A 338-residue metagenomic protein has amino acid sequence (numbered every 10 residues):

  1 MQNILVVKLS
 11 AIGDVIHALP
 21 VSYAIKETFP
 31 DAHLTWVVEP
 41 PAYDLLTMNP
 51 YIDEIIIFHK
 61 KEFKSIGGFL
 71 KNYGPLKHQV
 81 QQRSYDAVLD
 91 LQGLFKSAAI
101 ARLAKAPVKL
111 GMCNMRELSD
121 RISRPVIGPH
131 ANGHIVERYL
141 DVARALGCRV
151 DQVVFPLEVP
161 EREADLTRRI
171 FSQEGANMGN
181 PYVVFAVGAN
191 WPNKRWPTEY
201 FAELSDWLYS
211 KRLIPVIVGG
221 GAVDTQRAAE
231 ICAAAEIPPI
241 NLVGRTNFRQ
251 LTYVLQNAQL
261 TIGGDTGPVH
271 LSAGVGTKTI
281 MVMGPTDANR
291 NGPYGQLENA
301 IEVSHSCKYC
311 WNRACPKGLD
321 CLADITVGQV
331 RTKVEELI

Functional and structural regions predicted by a protein language model:
M1-I338: Catalytic machinery of carbohydrate-active enzymes, primarily nucleotide-sugar-dependent glycosyltransferases
